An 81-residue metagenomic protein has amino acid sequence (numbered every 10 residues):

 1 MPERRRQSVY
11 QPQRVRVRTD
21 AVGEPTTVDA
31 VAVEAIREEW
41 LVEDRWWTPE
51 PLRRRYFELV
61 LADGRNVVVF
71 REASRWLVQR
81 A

Functional and structural regions predicted by a protein language model:
M1-A81: Non-catalytic peripheral regions of nucleotide-handling enzymes
